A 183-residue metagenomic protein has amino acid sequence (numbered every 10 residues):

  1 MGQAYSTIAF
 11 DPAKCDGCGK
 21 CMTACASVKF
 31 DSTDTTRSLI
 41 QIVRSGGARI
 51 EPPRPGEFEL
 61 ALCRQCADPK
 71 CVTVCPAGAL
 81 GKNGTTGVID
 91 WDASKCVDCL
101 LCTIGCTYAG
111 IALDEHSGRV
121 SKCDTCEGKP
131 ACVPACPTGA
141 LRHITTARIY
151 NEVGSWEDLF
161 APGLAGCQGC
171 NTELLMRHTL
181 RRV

Functional and structural regions predicted by a protein language model:
M1-K14, G19-G47: N-terminal cysteine/histidine-rich coordination modules
G2-Y5, R37-Q65, P69-V74, A93-V183: Flanking helices and flexible, charged tails adjoining ferredoxin-like Fe-S electron-transfer domains in multi-subunit
P12, A77, A93: Aromatic-flanked redox-active Cys/Sec active sites in thiol-based oxidoreductases, especially the WC-centered
A13, N83, P162-A165: Compositionally biased, low-complexity repeat tracts
A26-K29, P76, P137: Protein kinase-like catalytic domain
S32, G81, D114-H116: Beta-strand-rich solenoid/repeat architectures in extracellular/passenger domains of polysaccharide-targeting enzymes
G81-D90: Mid-length scaffold segments of soluble, non-membrane domains
